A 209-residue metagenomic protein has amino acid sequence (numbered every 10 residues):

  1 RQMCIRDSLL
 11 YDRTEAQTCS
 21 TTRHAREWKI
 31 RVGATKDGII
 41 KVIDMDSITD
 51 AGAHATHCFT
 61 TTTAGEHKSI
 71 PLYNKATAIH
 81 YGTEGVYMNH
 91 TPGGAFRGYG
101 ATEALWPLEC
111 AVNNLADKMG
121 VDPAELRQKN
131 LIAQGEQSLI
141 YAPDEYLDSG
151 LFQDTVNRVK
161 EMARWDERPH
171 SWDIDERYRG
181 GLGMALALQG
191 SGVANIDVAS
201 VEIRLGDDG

Functional and structural regions predicted by a protein language model:
R1-I5: Short, small-residue-biased leader/transition segments that mark boundaries at the very start of proteins
R6-S8, G33-I39, D117-D122, D166 (+1 more regions): Secondary-structure transition/capping motifs at alpha-helix termini and the adjoining loop/turn into the next element
R6-T14, K41-D46, P123-I132, H170-A185: Beta-strand segments within the central parallel beta-sheet cores of soluble alpha/beta enzyme folds
D7-I30, A185-G192: Structured beta-strand/loop patches that form or line metal/cofactor-binding pockets in enzymes
L10, R23-A25, S69, E109 (+4 more regions): Active-site-proximal structural scaffolding
A25-C110, L188-V198: Glycine-rich loop/linker segments at domain edges
A95-Q137, G206-G209: Long hydrophobic segments that form regular secondary structure
L131-D208: Helix-loop-helix junctions that connect adjacent transmembrane helices in secondary transporters/permeases, recognized
